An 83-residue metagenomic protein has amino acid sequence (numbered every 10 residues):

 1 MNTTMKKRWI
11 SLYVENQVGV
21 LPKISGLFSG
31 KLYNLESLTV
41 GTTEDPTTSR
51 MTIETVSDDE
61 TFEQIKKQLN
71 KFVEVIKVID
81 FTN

Functional and structural regions predicted by a protein language model:
M1-N83: A conserved regulatory-domain signal marking ACT and ACT-like small-molecule sensing domains and adjacent regulatory
